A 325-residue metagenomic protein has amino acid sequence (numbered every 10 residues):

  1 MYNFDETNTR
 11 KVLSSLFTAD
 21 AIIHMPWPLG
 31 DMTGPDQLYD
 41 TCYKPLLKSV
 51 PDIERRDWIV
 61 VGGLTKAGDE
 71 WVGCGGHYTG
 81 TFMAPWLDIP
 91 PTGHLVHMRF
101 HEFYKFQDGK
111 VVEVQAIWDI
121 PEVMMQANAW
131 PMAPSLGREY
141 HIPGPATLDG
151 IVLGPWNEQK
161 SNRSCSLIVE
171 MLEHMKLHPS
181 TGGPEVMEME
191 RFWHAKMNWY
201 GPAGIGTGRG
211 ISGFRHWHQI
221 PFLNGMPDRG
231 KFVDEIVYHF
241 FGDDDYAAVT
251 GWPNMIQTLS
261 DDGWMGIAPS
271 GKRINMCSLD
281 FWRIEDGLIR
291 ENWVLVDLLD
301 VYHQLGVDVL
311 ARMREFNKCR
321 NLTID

Functional and structural regions predicted by a protein language model:
M1-D325: C-terminal and inter-domain tail/linker signature
